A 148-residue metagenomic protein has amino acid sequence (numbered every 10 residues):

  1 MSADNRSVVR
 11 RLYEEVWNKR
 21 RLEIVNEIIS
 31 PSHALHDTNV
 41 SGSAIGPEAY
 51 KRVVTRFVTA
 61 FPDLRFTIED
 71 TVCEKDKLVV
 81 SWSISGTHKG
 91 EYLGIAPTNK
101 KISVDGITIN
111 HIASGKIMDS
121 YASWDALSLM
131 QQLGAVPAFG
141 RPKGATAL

Functional and structural regions predicted by a protein language model:
M1-L148: C-terminal and inter-domain tail/linker signature
